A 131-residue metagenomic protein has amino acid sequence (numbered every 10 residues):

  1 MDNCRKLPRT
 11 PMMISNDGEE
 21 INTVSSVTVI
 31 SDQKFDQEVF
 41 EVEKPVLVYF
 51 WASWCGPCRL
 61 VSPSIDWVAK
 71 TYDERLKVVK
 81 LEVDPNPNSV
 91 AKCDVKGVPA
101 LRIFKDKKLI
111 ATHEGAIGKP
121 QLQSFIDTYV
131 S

Functional and structural regions predicted by a protein language model:
M1-S26, S131: N-terminal targeting signals for export/organelle localization
V27-P45, P87: A short beta-strand-turn-helix
E43-K44, W51-W54, G97: Short pre-active-site segment immediately N-terminal to redox-active cysteine/selenocysteine motifs in thiol-based
L47-V48, V78, L101: Hydrophobic beta-strand anchors of alpha/beta hydrolase catalytic cores
C55-C58, L101: The canonical Cys-X-X-Cys-His
P57-Y72: Typically the conserved alpha-helix immediately C-terminal to a functionally engaged Cys/Sec in thioredoxin-like
V83-S89: Structural microenvironment flanking redox-active thiols in thiol-disulfide oxidoreductases
G97, R102-S131: Non-catalytic, surface beta->alpha helical segment in thiol-disulfide oxidoreductase systems
